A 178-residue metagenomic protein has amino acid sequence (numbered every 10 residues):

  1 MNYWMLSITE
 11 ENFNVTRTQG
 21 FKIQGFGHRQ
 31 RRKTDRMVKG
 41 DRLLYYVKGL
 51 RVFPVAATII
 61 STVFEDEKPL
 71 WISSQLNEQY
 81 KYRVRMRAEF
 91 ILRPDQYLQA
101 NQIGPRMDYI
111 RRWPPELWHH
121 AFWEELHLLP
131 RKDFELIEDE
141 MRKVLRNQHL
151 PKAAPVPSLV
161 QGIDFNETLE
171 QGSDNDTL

Functional and structural regions predicted by a protein language model:
M1-K39, R131-L136, M141-L178: Compositionally biased, charged N-terminal/linker segments
N2, F53-V55, Y82: Residues that flank catalytic or metal-binding motifs in active/ligand-binding sites
E10, L50, F64: Short, glycine/serine-rich, charged loops/turns that create anion-binding and catalytic segments at active sites
N14-T16, V52-V55, D66-K68: Short acidic/glycine-rich loop or secondary-structure boundary segments that cap or lie
Y46-V52: Short, charged beta-turn/beta-strand-edge "cap" motif at the junction between a beta-strand and an adjacent loop
I59-H127, R131: Aromatic- and Lys/Arg-enriched surface recognition patch
